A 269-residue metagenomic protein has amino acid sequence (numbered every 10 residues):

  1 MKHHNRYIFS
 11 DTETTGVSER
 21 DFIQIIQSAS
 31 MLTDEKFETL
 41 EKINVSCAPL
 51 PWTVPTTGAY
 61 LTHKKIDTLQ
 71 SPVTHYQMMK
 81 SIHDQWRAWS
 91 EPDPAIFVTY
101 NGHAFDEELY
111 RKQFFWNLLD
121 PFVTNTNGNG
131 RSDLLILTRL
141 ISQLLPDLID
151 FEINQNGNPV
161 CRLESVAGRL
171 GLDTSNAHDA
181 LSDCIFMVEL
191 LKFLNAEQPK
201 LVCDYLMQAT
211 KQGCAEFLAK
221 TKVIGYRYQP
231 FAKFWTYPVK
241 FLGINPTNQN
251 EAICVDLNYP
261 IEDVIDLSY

Functional and structural regions predicted by a protein language model:
M1-L119, V160, G168-L170, I265-Y269: Conserved non-catalytic scaffold segment of RNase H-like nuclease domains
T14-G16, H103-A104, I136, F186 (+1 more regions): Short, glycine/acidic-enriched loop or turn micro-motifs at the edges of active sites
C47-Q70, N129-S182: Active-site-proximal helix-loop-helix substrate-binding element of RNase H-like nuclease domains
K80, E107-E108, S132, C184-V188: Non-catalytic, well-ordered alpha-helical scaffold segments
P92, N127, T138, R169 (+4 more regions): Conserved acidic
I96-H103, D147-G213: Acidic, Mg2+-coordinating catalytic module of metal-dependent nucleases/exonucleases that use a two-metal-ion mechanism
L119-N127: A mobile, often basic/glycine-rich helix-loop segment that functions as the active-site lid/recognition loop
F193-Y269: Acidic two-metal-ion nuclease catalytic site recognized across multiple nuclease folds, prominently DnaQ/RNase D-T
